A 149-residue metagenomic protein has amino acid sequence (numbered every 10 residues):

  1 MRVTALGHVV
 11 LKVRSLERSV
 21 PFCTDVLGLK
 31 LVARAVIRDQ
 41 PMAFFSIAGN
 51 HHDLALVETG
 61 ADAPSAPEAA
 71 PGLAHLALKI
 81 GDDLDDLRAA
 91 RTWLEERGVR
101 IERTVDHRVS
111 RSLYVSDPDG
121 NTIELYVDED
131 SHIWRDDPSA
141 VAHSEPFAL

Functional and structural regions predicted by a protein language model:
M1-R14: Long, hydrophobic/aromatic N-terminal blocks
M1-V3, E68-P71: Short, flexible turn/loop "capping" segments at secondary-structure junctions
H8, H52-L54, H75, H107: Histidine-centered active-site/metal-ligand motif
K12-E58: Core segments of cupin and vicinal oxygen chelate
V13-E17, P71, L76-T122, V127-I133 (+2 more regions): Vicinal oxygen chelate
E58-A61, D128: Acetyl-CoA-dependent GNAT
A61-P67: Short beta-strand/turn micro-motifs at beta-sheet edges
